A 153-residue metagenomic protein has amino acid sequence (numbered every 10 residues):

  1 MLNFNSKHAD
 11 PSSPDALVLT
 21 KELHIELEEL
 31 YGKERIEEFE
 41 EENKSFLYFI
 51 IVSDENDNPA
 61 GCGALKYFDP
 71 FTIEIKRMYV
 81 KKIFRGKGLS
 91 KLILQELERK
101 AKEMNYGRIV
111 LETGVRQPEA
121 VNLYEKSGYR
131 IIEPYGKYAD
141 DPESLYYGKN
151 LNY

Functional and structural regions predicted by a protein language model:
L2-K76, K81-I83, L94-Q95, K100 (+2 more regions): Acetyl-CoA-dependent GNAT
F4, H8-S12, G107-V110, G114-Y153: C-terminal "cap" of GNAT-fold acetyltransferases
N58, T72, R77, K81-Q95 (+4 more regions): Conserved glycine-rich acetyl-CoA-binding loop
